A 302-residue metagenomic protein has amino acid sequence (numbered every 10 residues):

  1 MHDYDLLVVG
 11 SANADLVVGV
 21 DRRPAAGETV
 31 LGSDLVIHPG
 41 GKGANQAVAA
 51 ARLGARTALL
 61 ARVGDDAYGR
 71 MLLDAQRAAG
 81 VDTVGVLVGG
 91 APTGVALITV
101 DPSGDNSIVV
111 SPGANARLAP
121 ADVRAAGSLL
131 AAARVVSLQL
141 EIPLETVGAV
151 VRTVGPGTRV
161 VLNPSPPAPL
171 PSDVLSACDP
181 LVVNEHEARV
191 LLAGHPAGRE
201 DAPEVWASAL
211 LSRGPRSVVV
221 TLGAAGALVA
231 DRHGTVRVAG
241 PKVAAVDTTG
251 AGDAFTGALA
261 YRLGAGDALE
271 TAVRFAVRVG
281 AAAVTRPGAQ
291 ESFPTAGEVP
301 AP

Functional and structural regions predicted by a protein language model:
M1-R62, A67-M71, R77, A245-V246: Glycine-rich phosphate/adenosyl-contacting loop at the front of the ribokinase-like
L6, R56-T57, T83-V84, V160 (+2 more regions): Hydrophobic anchor at the start of a short beta-strand that flanks the dinucleotide cofactor-binding loop
V48, V95-T99, S107-I108, G226-A230: Short beta-strand scaffold segments in enzyme catalytic cores
A51-L53, A209, R213-A224, R232 (+1 more regions): Conserved post-catalytic alpha-helical subdomain immediately downstream of the catalytic base and nucleotide-binding
R62, V88-G90, I98-V135, L140: Conserved phosphate-binding/catalytic loop of the ribokinase/pfkB sugar-kinase fold
A75-G90: A glycine-rich helix N-cap at a beta->alpha junction
G80, A116-A121, V160-P167, A239: Short gly/ser/thr-rich secondary-structure transition/capping motifs
R152-T235: Conserved phosphate/ATP/ADP-binding segment of small-molecule kinases
